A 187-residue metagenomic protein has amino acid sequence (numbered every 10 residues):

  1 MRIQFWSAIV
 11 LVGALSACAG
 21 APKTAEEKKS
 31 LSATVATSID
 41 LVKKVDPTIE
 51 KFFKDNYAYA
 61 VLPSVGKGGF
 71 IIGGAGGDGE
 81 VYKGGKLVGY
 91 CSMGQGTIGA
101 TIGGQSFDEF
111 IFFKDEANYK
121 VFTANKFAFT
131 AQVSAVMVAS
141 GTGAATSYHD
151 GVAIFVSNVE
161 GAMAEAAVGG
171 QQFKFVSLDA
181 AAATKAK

Functional and structural regions predicted by a protein language model:
M1-S7: Bacterial N-terminal signal peptides that target proteins for export
A14-A17: C-terminal motif of bacterial Sec signal peptides marking the signal peptidase cleavage site
A19-K187: Small-residue-enriched, tightly packed secondary-structure blocks
